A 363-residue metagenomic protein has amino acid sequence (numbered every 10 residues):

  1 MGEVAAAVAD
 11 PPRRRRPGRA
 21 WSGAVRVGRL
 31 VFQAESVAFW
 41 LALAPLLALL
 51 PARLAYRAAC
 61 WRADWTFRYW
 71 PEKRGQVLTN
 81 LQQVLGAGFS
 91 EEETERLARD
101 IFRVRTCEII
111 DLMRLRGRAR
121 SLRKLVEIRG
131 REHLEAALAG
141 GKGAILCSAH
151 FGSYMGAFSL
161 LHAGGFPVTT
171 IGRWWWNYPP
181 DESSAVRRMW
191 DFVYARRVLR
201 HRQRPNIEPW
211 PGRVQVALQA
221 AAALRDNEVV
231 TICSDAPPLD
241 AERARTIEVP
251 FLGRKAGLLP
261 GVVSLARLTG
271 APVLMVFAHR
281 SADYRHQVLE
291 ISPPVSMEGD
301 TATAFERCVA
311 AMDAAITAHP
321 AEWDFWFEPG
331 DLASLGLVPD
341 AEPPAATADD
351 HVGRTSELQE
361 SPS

Functional and structural regions predicted by a protein language model:
G2-A6, R99, A163, P167 (+1 more regions): Non-catalytic C-terminal accessory region of glycerolipid acyltransferases and related lyso-lipid remodeling enzymes
G2-S153, F158, V193-R200, R204-N206 (+1 more regions): Membrane-anchoring hydrophobic helices of lipid-metabolizing enzymes
V25-V27, R105-I109, E132, V168-T170 (+4 more regions): A broad, low-specificity signal for short, low-complexity segments enriched in glycine/proline and polar/charged
Q33, F67, C147, R188 (+3 more regions): A generic secondary-structure micro-motif detector that highlights 1-2 residue hydrophobic/ambivalent hotspots embedded
R62, W174, P293-V295: Short, histidine-centered active-site or binding-site loop motifs used for metal coordination, general acid-base
G141-G212, R243: Catalytic core of membrane glycerolipid acyltransferases/transacylases, capturing the structured, soluble-facing
